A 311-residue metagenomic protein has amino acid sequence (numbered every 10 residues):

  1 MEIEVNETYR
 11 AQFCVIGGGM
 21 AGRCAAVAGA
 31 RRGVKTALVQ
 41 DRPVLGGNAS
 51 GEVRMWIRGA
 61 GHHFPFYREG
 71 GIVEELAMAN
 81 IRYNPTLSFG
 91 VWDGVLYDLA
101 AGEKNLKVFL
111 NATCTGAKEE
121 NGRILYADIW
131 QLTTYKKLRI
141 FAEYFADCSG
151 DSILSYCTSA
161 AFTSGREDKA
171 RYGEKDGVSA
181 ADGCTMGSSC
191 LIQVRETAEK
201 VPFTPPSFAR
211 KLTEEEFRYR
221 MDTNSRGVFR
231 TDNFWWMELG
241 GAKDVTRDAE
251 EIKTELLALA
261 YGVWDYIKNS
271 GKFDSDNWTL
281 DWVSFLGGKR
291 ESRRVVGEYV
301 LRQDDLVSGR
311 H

Functional and structural regions predicted by a protein language model:
M1-I3, Q131-T134: A generic local structural motif
E2, N6-R10, A28-K35, V39-R123 (+4 more regions): Conserved N-terminal/central alpha/beta ligand/cofactor-binding core
G17-M20: Glycine-rich Rossmann-fold phosphate-binding loop(s) that bind the pyrophosphate of adenine dinucleotide cofactors
G22-A25: Short glycine/serine/threonine-rich phosphate/pyrophosphate-binding segments that cradle anionic phosphate groups
Q40, I129-Q131: Residue-level signal for short segments within beta-strands and strand-turn junctions of well-structured beta-sheet
N48, N111, R123-Y126, T133-H311: Flavin (FAD/FMN)-binding glycine-rich loop and adjacent Rossmann-like elements that form
E103-L106, L132-K136: Short, charged helix-to-loop "capping" segments that act as catalytic/coupling loops
